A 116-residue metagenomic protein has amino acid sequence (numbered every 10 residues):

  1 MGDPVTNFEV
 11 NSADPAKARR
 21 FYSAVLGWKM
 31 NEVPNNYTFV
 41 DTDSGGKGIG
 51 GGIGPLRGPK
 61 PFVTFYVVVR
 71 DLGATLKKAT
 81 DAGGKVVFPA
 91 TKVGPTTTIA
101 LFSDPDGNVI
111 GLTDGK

Functional and structural regions predicted by a protein language model:
M1-R19, G46-G48, V63-F65, D114-K116: N-terminal beta-strand motif that seeds the catalytic metal site of vicinal oxygen chelate
V5-A13, L56-T80, T98-S103: Vicinal oxygen chelate
V10, N31, L76-K78, A82-K116: Vicinal oxygen chelate
Y22: Catalytic core of tubulin tyrosine ligase-like
W28-F62, V109-D114: Conserved short beta-strand elements that form part of the metal-binding/catalytic scaffold of enzyme active sites
N36, L72, D106: A generic "binding-loop/recognition-motif" signal
